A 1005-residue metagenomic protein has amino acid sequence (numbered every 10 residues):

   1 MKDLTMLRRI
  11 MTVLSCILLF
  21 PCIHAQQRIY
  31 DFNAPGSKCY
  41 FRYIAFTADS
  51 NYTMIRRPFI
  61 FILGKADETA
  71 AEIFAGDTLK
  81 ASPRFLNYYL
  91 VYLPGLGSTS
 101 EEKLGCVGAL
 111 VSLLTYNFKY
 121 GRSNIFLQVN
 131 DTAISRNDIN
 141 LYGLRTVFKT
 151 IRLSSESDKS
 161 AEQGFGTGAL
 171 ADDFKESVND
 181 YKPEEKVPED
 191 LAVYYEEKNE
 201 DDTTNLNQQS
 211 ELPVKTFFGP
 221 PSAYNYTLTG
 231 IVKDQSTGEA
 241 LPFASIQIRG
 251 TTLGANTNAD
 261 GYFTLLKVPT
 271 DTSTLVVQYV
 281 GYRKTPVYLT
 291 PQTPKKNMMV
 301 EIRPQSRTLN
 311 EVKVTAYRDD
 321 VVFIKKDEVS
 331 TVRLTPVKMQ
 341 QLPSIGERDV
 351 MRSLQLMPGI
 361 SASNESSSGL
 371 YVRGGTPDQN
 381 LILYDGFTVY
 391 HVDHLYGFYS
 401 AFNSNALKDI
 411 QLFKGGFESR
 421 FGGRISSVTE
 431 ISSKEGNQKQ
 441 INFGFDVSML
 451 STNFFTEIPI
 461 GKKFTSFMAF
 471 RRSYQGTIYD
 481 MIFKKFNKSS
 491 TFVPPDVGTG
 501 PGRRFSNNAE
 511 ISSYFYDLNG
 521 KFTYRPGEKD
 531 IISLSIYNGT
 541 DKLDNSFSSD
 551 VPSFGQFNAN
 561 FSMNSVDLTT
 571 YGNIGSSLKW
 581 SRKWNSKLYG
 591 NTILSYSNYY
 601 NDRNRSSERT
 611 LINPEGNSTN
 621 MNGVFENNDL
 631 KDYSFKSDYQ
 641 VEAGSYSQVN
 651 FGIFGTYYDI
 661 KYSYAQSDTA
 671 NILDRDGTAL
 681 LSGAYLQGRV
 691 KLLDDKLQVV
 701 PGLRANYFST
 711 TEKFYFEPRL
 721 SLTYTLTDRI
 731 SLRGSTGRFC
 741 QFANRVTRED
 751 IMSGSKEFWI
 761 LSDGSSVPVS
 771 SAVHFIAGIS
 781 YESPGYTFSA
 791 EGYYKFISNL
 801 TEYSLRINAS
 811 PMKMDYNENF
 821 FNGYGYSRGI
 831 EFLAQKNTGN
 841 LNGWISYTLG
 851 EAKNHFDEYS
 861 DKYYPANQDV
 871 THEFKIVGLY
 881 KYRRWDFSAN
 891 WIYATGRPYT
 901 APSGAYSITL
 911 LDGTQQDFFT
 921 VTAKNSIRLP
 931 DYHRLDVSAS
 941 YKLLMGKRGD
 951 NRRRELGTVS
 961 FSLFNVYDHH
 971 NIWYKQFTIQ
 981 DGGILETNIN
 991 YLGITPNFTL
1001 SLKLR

Functional and structural regions predicted by a protein language model:
E176-P221, I231-K233, A244-Q247, Q278-Y282 (+3 more regions): Short, acidic, small-residue-rich periplasmic hinge/interaction motif at the N-terminus of Gram-negative outer-membrane
T264-K267, Q341, F387-K414, G520: Short acidic/polar hinge/loop motifs at secondary-structure boundaries that mediate gating or recognition
T285, N297-V300, M357, A401-N442: A beta-strand signature from Gram-negative outer-membrane beta-barrel systems, especially the internal plug domain
L450-Y474, F492-S546, Y571-Y589, G644: Transmembrane beta-barrel wall of Gram-negative outer-membrane proteins
Q475-T477, M481, N487, S798 (+3 more regions): C-terminal beta-signal and adjacent terminal beta-strands/loops of Gram-negative outer-membrane beta-barrel proteins
Y600, D659-Y664, S709, R729-H774 (+3 more regions): Surface-exposed extracellular loop regions of Gram-negative outer-membrane beta-barrel proteins, predominantly
N628, D632-K636, R675-A679, G683-Y685 (+5 more regions): Outer membrane beta-barrel strand-and-loop segments of large Gram-negative receptors, especially TonB-dependent
Y794-F796, E818-S903: Gram-negative outer-membrane beta-barrel transporters
